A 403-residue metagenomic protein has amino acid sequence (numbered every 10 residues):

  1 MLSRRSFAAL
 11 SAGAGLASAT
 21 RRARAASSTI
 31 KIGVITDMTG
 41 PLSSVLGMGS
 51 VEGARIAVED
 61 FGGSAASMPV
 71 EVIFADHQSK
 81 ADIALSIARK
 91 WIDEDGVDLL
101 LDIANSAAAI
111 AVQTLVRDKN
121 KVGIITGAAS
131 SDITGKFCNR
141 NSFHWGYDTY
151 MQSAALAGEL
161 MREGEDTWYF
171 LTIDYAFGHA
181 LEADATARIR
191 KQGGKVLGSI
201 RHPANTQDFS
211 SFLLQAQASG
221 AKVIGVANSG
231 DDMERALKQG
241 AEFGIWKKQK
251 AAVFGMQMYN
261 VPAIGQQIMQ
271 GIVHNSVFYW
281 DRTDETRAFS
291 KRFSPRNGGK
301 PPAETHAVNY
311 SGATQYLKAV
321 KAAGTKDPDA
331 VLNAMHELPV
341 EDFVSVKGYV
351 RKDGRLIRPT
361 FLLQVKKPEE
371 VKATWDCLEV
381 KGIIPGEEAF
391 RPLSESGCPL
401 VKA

Functional and structural regions predicted by a protein language model:
M1-S18: N-terminal secretory signal peptides and thylakoid transit peptides that target proteins across membranes
A19-D37: C-terminal segment of N-terminal export signals and the immediately downstream linker at the start of the mature
I30, P339, F343-A403: Solvent-exposed, acidic/polar segments of extracytosolic/periplasmic ligand-binding ectodomains
G33-R55, A75-D82, A104-N105, L171-H179 (+1 more regions): Extracytoplasmic "Venus flytrap"
M48-S50, D60-I133, W145, H202-F209 (+1 more regions): Beta-alpha junction/loop-to-helix N-cap segments that form part of ligand/metal-binding clefts
S86, S131-D132, N139-F243, F278-A288: Extracellular/periplasmic Venus flytrap/periplasmic-binding protein
W91, G96-A104, I124-T126, Y169-T172 (+4 more regions): Periplasmic-binding protein-like
Q239-Y310, V320-K326, D376-K402: Extracellular/periplasmic periplasmic-binding protein-like sensory domains
